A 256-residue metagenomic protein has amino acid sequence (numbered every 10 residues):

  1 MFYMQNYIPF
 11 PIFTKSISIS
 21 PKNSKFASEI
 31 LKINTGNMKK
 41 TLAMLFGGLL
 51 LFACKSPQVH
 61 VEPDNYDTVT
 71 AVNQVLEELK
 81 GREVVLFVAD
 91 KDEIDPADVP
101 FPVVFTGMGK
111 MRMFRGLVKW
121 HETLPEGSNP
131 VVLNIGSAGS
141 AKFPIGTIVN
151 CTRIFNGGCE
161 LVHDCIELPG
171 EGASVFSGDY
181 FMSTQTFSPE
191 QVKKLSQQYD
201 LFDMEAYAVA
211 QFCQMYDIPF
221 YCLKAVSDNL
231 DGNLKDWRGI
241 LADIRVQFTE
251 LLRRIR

Functional and structural regions predicted by a protein language model:
M1-M4, M44: Methionine residue identity
Y3, Y7-P21, K25, E29-N34: Short, positively charged and aromatic/hydrophobic N-terminal segments
L31, G48-L49: Repetitive helical segments and hydrophobic/amphipathic motifs
K39-L45: Sec-dependent signal peptide recognition, specifically the positively charged N-region followed immediately by
F52-A53: C-terminal motif of bacterial Sec signal peptides marking the signal peptidase cleavage site
S56: Short, conserved catalytic or interaction motifs in soluble domains
H60-L79, K91-R256: Glycine-rich phosphate- or other oxyanion-binding loops that anchor nucleotides, phosphorylated ligands
G81-V84: Extreme N-terminal starter segment of soluble prokaryotic enzymes
